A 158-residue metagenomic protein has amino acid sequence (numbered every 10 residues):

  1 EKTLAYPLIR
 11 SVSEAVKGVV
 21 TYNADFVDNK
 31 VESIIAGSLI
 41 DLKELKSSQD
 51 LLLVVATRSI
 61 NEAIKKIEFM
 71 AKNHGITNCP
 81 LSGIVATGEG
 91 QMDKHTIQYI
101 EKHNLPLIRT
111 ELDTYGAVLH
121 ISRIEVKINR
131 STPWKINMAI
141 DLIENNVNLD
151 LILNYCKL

Functional and structural regions predicted by a protein language model:
E1-K17, I108: Internal gly/pro-rich beta-alpha loop/helix module that stabilizes soluble enzyme cofactors or their anionic handles
K2-Y6, D28, D113-V118: A short acidic, often aromatic-flanked loop/helix-cap motif at beta-alpha or helix-coil junctions that lines enzyme
A5-S11, E32-I34, L119: Short, solvent-exposed polar/charged micro-motifs at secondary-structure junctions
G18-N23: Short secondary-structure junctions
V27-I40: A contiguous, basic/glycine-rich beta-loop/short-helix subdomain that forms a polymer-engagement track
L42-E44, V54-K157: Feature captures the catalytic cores and cofactor-binding loops of soluble hydro-lyases/lyases that act on carboxylate
L51: Carbohydrate-binding surface patches
